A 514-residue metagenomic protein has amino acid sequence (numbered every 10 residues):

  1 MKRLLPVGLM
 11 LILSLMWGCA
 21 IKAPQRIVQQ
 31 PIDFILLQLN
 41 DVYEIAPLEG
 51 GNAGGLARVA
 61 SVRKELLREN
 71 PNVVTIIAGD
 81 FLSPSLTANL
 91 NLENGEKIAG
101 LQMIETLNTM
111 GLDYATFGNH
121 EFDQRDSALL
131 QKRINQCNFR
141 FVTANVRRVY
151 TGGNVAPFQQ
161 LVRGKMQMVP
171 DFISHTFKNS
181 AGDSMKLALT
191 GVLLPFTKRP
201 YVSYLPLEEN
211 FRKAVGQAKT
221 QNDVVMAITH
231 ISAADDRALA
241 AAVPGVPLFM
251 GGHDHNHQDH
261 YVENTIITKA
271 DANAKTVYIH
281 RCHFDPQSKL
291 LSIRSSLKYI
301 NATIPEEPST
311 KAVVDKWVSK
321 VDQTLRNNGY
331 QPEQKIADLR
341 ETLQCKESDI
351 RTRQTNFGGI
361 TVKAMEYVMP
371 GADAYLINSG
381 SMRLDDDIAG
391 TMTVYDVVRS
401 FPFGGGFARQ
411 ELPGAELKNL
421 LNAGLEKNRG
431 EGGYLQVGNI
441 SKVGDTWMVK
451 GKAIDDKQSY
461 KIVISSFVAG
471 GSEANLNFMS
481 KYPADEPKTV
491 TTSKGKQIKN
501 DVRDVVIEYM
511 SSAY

Functional and structural regions predicted by a protein language model:
M1-Q29: Bacterial Sec-dependent N-terminal signal peptides
L11, L90, L129, V262-E263 (+3 more regions): Amphipathic, positively biased hydrophobic alpha-helical segments used for protein targeting and membrane insertion
I12-S14, F117, D455: Alpha-helical structural elements
S14, L86, T106, S381-L384: Compositionally biased, low-hydrophobicity segments enriched in charged and small polar residues
A20-I304, T352-A364, Y375, F407 (+1 more regions): Acidic, metal/ion-coordinating pockets
P24-V28, I32-D33, E44-P47, A60-K64 (+4 more regions): Catalytic centers of hydrolytic enzymes
